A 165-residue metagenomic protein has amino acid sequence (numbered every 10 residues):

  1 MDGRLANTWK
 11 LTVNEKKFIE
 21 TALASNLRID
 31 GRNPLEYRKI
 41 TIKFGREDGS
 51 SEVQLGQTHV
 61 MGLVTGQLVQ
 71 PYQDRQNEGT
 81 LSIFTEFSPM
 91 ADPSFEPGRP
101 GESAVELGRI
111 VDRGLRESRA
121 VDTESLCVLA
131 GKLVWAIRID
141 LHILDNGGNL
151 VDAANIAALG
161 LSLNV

Functional and structural regions predicted by a protein language model:
M1-Q54: Short, Gly/Pro- and small/polar-rich lid/capping loops
D30, D122-E124, N149: Poly-acidic low-complexity segments
T41-A130: Glycine-rich, flexible beta-strand/loop modules in the N-terminal catalytic cores of phosphate-handling
P89-E96, L141-N149: A generic structural motif
A130-R138: Short, conserved phosphate-binding/catalytic loop or strand-edge motifs used in phosphoryl-/nucleotidyl-transfer
L133, D145-A154: Positively charged, low-complexity, intrinsically disordered RNA-binding extensions
D152-V165: Glycine- and Gly-Pro-enriched alpha-helical subdomains that act as flexible, kink-prone "lid/hinge" or packing modules
